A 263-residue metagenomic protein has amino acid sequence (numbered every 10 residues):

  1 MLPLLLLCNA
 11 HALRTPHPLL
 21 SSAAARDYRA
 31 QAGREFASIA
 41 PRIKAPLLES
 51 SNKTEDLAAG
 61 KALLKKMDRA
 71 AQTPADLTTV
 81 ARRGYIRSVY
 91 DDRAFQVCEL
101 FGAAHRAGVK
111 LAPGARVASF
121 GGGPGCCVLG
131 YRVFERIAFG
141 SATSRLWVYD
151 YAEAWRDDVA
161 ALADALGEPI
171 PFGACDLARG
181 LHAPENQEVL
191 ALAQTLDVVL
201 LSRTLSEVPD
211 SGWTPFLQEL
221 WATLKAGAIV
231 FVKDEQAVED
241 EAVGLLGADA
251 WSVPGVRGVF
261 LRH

Functional and structural regions predicted by a protein language model:
L2-L13: N-terminal chloroplast transit peptides
H17-Q72: N-terminal auxiliary segments of SAM/dcSAM-dependent transferases
A24-A37, Y151-W155, A161-A165, G173-H263: Domain-level detector for long C-terminal conserved domains
T73-V109: Class I SAM-dependent methyltransferase Rossmann-like catalytic core, especially the SAM/SAH-binding loop
V89-V97, G123-C127, Y151-D158, P209-G212: Phosphate/oxyanion-binding active-site loops and adjacent basic polyanion-contact surfaces
P113-G123: Conserved class I S-adenosyl-L-methionine
P124-G140: Conserved SAM-binding loop of SAM-dependent methyltransferases across substrates and taxa, primarily the Class I
R145-D150: Conserved SAM-binding motif I beta-strand of class I
